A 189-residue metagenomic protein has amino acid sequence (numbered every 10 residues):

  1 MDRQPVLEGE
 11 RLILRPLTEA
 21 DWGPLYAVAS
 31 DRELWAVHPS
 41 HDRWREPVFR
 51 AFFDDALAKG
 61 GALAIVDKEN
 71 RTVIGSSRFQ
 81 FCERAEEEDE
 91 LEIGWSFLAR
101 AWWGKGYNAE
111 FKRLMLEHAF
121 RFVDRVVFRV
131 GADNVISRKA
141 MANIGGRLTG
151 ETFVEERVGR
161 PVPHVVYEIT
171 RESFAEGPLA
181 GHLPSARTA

Functional and structural regions predicted by a protein language model:
M1-K105, R113, H118, R125 (+2 more regions): GNAT-family acyltransferases
F128-R138: Conserved beta-strand-loop-alpha-helix junction that forms the acyl-donor binding cleft
M141: Conserved active-site tyrosine of GNAT-family acetyltransferases
G145: Active-site-proximal glycine-rich helix-loop-beta segment
